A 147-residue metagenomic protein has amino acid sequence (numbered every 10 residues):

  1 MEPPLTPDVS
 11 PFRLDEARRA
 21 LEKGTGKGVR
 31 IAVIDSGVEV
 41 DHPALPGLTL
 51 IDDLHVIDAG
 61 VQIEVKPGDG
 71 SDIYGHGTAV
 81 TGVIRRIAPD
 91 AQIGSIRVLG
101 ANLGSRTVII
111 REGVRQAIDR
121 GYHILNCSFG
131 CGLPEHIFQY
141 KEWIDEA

Functional and structural regions predicted by a protein language model:
E2-Q92, E112: Active-site core segment of subtilase-fold serine proteases
V38, V98-L99: Hydrophobic pocket-lining residues within nucleotide cofactor-binding pockets
G94-I96: General small-molecule cofactor/ligand-binding pocket signal
L99-A147: Substrate-binding/access-modulating region of protease and related hydrolase catalytic domains
